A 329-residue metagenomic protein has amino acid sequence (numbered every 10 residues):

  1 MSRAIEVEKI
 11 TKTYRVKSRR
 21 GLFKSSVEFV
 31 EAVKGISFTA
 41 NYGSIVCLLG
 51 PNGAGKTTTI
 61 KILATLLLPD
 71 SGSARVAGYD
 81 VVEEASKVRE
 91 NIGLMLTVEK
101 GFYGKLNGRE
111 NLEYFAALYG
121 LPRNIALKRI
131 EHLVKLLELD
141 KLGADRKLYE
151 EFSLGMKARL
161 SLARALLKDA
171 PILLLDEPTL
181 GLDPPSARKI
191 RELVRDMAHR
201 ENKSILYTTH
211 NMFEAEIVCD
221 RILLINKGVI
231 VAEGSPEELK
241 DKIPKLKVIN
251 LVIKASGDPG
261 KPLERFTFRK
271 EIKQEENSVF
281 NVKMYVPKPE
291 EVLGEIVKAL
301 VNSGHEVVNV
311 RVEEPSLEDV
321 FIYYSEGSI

Functional and structural regions predicted by a protein language model:
S2-A4, V30: Residue-level marker of the N-terminal boundary of ABC ATPase nucleotide-binding domains
T13-N226, A232: ABC transporter nucleotide-binding domains
E83, K87, E110, I125 (+4 more regions): An acidic, carboxylate-rich microenvironment
L193-Y285: ABC transporter nucleotide-binding domain
V248-V320, Y324, I329: Short, charged/small-residue-rich alpha-helical element at the C-terminal edge of ABC transporter nucleotide-binding
